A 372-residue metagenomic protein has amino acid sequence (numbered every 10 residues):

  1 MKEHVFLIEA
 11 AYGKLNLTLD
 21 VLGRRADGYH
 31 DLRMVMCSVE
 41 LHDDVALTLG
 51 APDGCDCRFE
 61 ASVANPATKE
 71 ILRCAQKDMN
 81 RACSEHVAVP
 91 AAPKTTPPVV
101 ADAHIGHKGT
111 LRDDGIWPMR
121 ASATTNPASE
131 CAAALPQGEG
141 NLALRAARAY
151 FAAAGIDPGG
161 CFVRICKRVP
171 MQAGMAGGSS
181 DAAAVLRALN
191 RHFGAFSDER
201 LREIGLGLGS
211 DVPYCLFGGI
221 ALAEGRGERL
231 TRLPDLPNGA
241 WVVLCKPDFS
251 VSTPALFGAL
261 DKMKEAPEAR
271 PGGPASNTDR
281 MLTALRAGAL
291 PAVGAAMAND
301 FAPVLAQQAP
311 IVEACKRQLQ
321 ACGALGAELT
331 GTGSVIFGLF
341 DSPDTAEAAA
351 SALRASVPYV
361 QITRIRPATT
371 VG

Functional and structural regions predicted by a protein language model:
M1-A173, R191-A195, L236, K246-F249: ATP-binding N-lobe of GHMP and related small-molecule kinases
K2, C37-S38, G155, L206-G207 (+3 more regions): Solvent-exposed alpha-helices and their adjacent loops that cap or buttress functional pockets in soluble metabolic
L17, V45-L47, A143, G178 (+5 more regions): Residue-level signal for inorganic ion chemistry
A143, A173-R200, Y214-L216: DPxDG-like acidic metal-binding loop motif
A152-R164, A188-L208, S342-A355: Phosphate-handling active-site elements
G194-L233: Glycine/threonine-rich beta-strand-loop-alpha-helix active-site module that forms ligand/phosphate-binding
F217, L222-G326, D341-D344, S351 (+1 more regions): Conserved, helical-rich catalytic subdomain that frames metal- and/or nucleotide-binding sites in enzyme alpha/beta
S334-V335: Conserved glycine-rich beta-strand-loop-beta hairpin in the small C-terminal domain of fold type I
